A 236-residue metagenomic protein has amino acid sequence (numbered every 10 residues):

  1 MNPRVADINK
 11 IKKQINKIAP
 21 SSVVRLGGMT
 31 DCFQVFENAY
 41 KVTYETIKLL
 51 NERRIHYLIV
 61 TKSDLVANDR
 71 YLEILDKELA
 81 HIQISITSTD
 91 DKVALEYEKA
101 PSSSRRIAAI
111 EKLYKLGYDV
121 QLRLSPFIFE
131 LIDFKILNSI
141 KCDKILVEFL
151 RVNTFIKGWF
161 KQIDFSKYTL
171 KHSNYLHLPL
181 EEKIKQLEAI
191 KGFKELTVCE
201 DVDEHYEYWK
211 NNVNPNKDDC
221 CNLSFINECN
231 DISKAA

Functional and structural regions predicted by a protein language model:
M1-H81, T89-K92: Conserved Radical SAM active-site core
S22-V24, Y57-I59, I82-I84, V120-L124 (+2 more regions): Hydrophobic faces of well-ordered beta-strands that scaffold small-molecule active sites in alpha/beta enzyme cores
M29-D31, K62-D64, S85-T89, S125-F129 (+2 more regions): Active-site beta-loop-alpha junctions enriched in small/polar residues
M29-V35, D91-A100, Y118-Q121, N174: Surface-exposed cleft-lining segments at the edges of enzyme active sites
N51, L75-D76, I107-G117, E188-E195: Surface-exposed amphipathic alpha-helices with a cationic face
D76-I82, I140-I145: Glycine-enriched alpha-helix->loop->beta-strand junction motifs that scaffold or abut catalytic
E98-K99, S103, A109-I132, L176-H177: Conserved strand-turn element in the central/C-terminal portion of the radical SAM core barrel that lines
I132-A236: Auxiliary Fe-S-binding modules of radical SAM enzymes
